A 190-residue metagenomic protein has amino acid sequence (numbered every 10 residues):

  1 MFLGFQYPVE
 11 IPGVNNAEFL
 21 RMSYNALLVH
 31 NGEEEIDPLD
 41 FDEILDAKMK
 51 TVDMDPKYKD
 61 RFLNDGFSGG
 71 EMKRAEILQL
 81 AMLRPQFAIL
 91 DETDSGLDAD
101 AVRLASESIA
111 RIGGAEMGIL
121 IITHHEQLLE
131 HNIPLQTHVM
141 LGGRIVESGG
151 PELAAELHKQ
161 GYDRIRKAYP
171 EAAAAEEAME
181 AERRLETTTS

Functional and structural regions predicted by a protein language model:
F5-P85: ABC-family P-loop ATPase nucleotide-binding domains
Q86-E92: Walker B motif beta-strand of ABC-family P-loop ATPases
E92-T93, D100: Walker B catalytic motif
D98-R103, S148: Conserved D-loop-proximal element of ABC-family nucleotide-binding domains
V102-A115: Helical segment within the ABC ATPase nucleotide-binding domain
E116-H124: Conserved H-loop
H125-N132: Conserved H-loop
M140, R144-K167: Conserved beta-strand-loop-alpha-helix hinge in the C-terminal portion of ABC ATPase nucleotide-binding domains
